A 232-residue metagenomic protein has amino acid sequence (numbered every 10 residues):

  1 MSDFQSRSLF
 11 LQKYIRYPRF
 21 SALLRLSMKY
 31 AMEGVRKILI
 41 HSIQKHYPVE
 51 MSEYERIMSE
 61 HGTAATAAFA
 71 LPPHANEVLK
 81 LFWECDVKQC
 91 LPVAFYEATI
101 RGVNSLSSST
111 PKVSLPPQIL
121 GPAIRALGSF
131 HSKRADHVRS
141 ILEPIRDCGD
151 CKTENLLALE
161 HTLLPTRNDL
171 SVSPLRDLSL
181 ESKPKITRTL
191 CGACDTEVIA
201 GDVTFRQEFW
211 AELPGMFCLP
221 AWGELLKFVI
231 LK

Functional and structural regions predicted by a protein language model:
M1-F4, F20, L24, M32-I38 (+3 more regions): Short, structured motif recognition centered on aromatic/hydrophobic residues
M1-I15: Internal amphipathic alpha-helical repeat/solenoid segments
S6-S8, M32-G34, Y47, E53: Short helix-interrupting loop/turn segments at helix-coil junctions
Q12-P18, A70-L71: Helix-boundary capping/turn motifs
P48-K232: Acidic, serine/threonine- and proline-rich low-complexity regulatory tracts
